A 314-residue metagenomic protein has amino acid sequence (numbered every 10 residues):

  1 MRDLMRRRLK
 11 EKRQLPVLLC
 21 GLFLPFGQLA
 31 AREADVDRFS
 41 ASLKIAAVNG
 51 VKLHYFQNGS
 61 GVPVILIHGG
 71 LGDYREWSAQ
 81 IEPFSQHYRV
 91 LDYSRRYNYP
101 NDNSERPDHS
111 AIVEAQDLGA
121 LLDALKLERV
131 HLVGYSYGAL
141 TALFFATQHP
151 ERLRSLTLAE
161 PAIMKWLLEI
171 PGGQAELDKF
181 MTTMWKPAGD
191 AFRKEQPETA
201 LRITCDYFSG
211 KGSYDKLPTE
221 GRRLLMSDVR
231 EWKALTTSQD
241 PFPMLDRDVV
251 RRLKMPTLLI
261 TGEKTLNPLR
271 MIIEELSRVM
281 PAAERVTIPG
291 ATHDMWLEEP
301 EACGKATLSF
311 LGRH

Functional and structural regions predicted by a protein language model:
L4-L15, L19-V64, Q86-Y88, G312-H314: Alpha/beta-hydrolase fold catalytic core
V51-P107: Conserved HGGG/HGGXW glycine-rich cap/lid loop of the alpha/beta-hydrolase fold
E82, L91-Y137, K305: Active-site loop/oxyanion-hole signature of alpha/beta-hydrolase fold enzymes
E128-L167: Conserved hydrolase catalytic core segment
L153-G189: Flexible "cap/lid" loop of the alpha/beta hydrolase fold
R193-K233: Conserved alpha/beta-hydrolase catalytic His-Asp/Glu region
G221-E275: Conserved serine/cysteine hydrolase catalytic core
A282-H314: Catalytic active-site module of serine/aspartate enzymes centered on a nucleophile-bearing elbow/loop
